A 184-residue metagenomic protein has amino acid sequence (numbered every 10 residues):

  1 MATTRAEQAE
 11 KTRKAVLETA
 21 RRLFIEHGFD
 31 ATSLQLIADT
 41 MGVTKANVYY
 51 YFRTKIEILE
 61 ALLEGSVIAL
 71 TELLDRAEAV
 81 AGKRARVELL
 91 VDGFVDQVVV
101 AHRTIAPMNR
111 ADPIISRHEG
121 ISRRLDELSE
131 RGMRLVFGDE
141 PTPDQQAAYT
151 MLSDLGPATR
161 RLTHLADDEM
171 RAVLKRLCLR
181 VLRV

Functional and structural regions predicted by a protein language model:
M1-K11, A81, D139, L179: N-terminal intrinsically disordered/low-complexity leader segments
K11, A15, T19, L23-E57 (+1 more regions): Helix-turn-helix
T19-E26, A69-A77, M151-T159: Solvent-exposed, amphipathic alpha-helical segments
E57, A61, E72-R103: Hydrophobic alpha-helical connector segments
I68-T71, I114-Y149, D168-R176: Amphipathic alpha-helical packing segments from all-alpha helical-bundle domains
R84-V99, E130, R134, D168-R180: Amphipathic alpha-helical segments that line or abut small-molecule/effector binding pockets and mediate allosteric
R86-S122, A148-D154: Amphipathic alpha-helical segments used for helix-helix packing
L162-A166: Short coil/turn connectors between adjacent alpha-helices in alpha-solenoid helical repeat scaffolds
